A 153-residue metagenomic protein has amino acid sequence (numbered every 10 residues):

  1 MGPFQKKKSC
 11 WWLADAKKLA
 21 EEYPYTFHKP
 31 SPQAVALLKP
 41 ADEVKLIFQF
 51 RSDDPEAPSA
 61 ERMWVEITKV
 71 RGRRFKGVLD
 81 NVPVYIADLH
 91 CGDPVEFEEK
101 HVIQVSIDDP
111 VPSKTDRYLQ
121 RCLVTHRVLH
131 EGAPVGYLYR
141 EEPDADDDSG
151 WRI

Functional and structural regions predicted by a protein language model:
M1-I153: Mixed-charge, low-complexity intrinsically disordered regions
